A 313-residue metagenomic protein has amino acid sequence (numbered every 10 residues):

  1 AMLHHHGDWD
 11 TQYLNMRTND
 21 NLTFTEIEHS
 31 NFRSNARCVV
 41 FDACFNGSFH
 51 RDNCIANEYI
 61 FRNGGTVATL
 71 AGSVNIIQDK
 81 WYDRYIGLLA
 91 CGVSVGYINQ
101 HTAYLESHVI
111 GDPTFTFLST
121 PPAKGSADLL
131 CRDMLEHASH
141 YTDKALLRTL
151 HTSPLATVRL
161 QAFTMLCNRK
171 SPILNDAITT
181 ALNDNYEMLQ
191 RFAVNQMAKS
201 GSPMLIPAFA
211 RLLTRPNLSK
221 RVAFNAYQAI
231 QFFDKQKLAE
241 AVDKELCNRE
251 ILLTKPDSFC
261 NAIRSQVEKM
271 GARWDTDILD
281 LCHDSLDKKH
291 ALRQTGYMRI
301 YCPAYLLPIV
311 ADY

Functional and structural regions predicted by a protein language model:
A1-D83: Catalytic cores of nucleophile-dependent amide-cleaving enzymes
H4-H5, D42-F45, A71-V74, T102 (+7 more regions): Active-site proximal loops enriched in glycine and acidic residues that flank catalytic Cys/His/Asp and coordinate
E58-T66, D83-A103, S107, L189 (+5 more regions): C-terminal, active-site-flanking charged/polar segments
Y82-P172: Caspase-like cysteine protease fold
L129-S139, T157-K170, Q190-S202, R221-Q236 (+2 more regions): Structural detector for internal amphipathic alpha-helices that build alpha-solenoid repeat scaffolds
H140-H151, S171-L182, S202-T214, Q236-C247 (+2 more regions): Amphipathic alpha-helical scaffolding segments comprising HEAT/armadillo-like alpha-solenoid repeats
P154-L155, N185-E187, N217-S219, E250-P256 (+1 more regions): Short inter-helical turns and helix N-cap capping residues of alpha-solenoid HEAT/ARM repeat scaffolds
S285-Y313: Long beta-sheet-rich domains in secretory-pathway and surface-associated proteins
